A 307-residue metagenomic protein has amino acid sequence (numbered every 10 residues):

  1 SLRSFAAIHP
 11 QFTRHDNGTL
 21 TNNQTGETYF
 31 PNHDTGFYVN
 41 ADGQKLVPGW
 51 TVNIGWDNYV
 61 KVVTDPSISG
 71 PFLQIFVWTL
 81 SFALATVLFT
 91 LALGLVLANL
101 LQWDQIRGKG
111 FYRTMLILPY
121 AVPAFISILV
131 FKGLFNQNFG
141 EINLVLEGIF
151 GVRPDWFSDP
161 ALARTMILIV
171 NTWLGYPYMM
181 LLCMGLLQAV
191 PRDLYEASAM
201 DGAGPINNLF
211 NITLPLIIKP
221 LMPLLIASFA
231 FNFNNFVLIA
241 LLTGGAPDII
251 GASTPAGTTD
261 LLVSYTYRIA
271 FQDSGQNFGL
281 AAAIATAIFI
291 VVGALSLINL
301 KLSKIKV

Functional and structural regions predicted by a protein language model:
S1-T19: Coupling/switch/interface segments within P-loop NTPase motor domains and analogous charged loops in nucleic-acid
G18-N53, D57-V307: A structural signal for multi-pass alpha-helical bundles of membrane permease subunits that mediate small-molecule
